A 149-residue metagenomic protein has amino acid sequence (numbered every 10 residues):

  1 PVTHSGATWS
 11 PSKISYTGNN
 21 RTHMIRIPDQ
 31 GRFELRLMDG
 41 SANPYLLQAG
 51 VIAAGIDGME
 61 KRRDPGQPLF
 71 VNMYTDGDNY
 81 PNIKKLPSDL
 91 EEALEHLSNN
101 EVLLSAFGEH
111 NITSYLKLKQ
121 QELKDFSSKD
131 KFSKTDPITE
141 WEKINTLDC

Functional and structural regions predicted by a protein language model:
P1-F70, T75-I83: Active-site capping/gating regions of soluble enzymes
M73-C149: Acidic, glycine-enriched catalytic cores built around paired aspartates
